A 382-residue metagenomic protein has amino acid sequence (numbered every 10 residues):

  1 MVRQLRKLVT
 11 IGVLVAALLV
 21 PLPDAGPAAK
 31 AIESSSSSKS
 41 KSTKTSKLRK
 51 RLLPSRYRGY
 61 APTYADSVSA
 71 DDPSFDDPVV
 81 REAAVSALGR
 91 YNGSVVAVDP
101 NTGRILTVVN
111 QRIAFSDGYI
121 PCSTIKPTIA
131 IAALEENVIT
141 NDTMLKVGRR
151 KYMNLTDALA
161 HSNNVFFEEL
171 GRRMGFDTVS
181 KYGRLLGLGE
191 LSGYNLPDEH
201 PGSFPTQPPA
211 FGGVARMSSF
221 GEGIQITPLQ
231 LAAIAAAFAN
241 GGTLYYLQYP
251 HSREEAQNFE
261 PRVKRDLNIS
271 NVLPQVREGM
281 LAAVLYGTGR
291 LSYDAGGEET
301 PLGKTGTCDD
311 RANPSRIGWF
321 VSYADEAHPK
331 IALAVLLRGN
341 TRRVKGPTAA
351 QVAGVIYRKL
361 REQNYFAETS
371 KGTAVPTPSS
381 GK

Functional and structural regions predicted by a protein language model:
T10-L19: Hydrophobic helical h-region of N-terminal Sec-dependent signal peptides in bacterial secretory/periplasmic proteins
D24-S94, E260-V263, L336, E362 (+1 more regions): Extracytoplasmic/periplasmic proteins that interact with beta-lactams or build/remodel peptidoglycan
D66-S74, R112-Y119, M144-G148, Y152-D157 (+5 more regions): Second-shell loop/turn segments in exported
A84-A87, G103, G118-N141, A158 (+4 more regions): Active-site SXXK
S86-R112, S322, L333: A short, well-structured edge-of-sheet supersecondary motif
G93, M144-P205, F211-A232: Active-site-adjacent helix/loop patches that line small-molecule binding or acyl-intermediate pockets
T140-N163, Y194, A232-D294, R343 (+1 more regions): Conserved active-site-proximal loop/helix segments of enzymes involved in bacterial cell-wall and related
G213-H251, E255-R262, Y286-A367: Active-site beta-strand/loop architecture of penicillin-binding DD-peptidases
